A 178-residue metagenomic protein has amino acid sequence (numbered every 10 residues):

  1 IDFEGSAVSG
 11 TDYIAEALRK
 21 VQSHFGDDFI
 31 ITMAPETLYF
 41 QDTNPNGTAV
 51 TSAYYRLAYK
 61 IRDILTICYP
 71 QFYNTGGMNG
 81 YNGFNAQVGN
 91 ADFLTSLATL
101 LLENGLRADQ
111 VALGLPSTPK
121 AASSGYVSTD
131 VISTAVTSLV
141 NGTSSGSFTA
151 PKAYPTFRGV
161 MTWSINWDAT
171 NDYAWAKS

Functional and structural regions predicted by a protein language model:
D2-S178: Secreted glycan hydrolases and related glycan-binding modules that recognize and/or cleave
